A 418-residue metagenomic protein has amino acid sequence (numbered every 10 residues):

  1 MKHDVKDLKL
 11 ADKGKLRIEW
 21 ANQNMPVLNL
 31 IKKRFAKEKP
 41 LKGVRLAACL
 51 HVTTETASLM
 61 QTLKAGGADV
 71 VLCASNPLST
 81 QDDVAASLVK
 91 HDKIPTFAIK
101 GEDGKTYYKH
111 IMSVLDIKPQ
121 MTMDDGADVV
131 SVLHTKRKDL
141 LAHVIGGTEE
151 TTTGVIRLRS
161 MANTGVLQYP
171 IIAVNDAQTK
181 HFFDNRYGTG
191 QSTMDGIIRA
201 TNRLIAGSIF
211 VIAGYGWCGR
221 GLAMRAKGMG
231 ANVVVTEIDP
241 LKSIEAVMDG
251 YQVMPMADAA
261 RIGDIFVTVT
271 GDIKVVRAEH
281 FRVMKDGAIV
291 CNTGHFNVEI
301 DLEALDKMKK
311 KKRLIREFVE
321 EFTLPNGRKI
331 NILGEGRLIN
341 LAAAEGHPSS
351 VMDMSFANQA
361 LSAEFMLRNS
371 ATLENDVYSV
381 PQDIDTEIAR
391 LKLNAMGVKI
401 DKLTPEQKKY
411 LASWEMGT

Functional and structural regions predicted by a protein language model:
K2-L41, A74-S208: Glycine/serine-rich phosphate-binding loop and adjoining beta1-alpha1 elements at the start of nucleotide-handling
D7, L16, N29, K42-V44 (+6 more regions): Ligand-binding pocket scaffold of soluble enzyme catalytic domains
L10-M25, L41-R45, T53, A74 (+3 more regions): Adenosine-phosphate binding glycine-rich loop
L50-A68, K180, D184, G188-I262 (+1 more regions): Glycine-rich phosphate/diphosphate-binding loop of Rossmann-like nucleotide-binding domains
A68-Q81, V234-T236: Short internal beta-strands
A74, M121-G126, K138-T153, D272 (+3 more regions): ADP-ribose/adenylate-binding Rossmann-like module
L115-D116, I205, A257-G263, F281-K285: A short, aliphatic-rich alpha-helical micro-motif
